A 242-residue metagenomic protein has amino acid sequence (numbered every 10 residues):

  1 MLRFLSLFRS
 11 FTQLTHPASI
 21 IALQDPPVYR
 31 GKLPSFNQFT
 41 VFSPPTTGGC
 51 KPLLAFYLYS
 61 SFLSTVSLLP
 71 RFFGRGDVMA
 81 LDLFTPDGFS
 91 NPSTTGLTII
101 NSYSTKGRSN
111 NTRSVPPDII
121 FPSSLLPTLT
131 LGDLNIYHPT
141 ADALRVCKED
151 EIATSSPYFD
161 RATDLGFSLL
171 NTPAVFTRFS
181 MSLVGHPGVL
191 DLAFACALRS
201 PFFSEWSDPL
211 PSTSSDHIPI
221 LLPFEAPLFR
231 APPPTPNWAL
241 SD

Functional and structural regions predicted by a protein language model:
M1-S124, E149: Short phosphate/oxyanion-binding micro-motifs
R9-G48, T112-L198: Metal-dependent phosphoesterases centered on the DNase I-like endonuclease/exonuclease/phosphatase
I20, T47-V66, D82-P86, S104 (+3 more regions): Conserved beta strand-loop-helix elements of the APE1-like EEP
S67-P70, L170-V175, S207-D208: Conserved S-adenosyl-L-methionine
T85-L97, A197-D242: Surface polyanion/phosphate-binding segment centered on an Asp-His-Pro turn
